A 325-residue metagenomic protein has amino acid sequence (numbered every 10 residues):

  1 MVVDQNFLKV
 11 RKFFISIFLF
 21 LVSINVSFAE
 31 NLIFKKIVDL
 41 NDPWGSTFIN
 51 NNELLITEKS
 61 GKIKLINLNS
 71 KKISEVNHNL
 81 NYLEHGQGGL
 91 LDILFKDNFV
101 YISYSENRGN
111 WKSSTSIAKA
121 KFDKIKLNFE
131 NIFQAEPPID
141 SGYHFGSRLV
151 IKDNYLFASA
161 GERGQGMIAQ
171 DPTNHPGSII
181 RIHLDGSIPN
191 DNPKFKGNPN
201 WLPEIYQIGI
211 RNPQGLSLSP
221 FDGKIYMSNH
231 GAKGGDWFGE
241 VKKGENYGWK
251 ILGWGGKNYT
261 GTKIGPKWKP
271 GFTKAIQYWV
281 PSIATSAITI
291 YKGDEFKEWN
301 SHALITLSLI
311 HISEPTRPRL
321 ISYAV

Functional and structural regions predicted by a protein language model:
M1-V10: N-terminal secretory signal peptides that target proteins for export/translocation
N6, T316-R319: Generic low-complexity segments that are intrinsically disordered, proline-rich and/or Lys/Arg-biased
R11-L19: Sec-dependent signal peptide recognition, specifically the positively charged N-region followed immediately by
K12-F13, P318-L320: Hydrophobic alpha-helical segments, especially transmembrane helices and their immediate juxtamembrane helical caps
L19-S27: Hydrophobic h-region of N-terminal signal peptides that target proteins for export in Gram-negative bacteria
F28-G166, G215-G231, P281-L309, S313 (+1 more regions): Acidic, Gly/Ser/Thr-rich repeat motifs that build Ca2+-stabilized beta-propeller blades
G88-L90, E162-S313, R317: Beta-propeller domain segments
I321-V325: Hydrophobic alpha-helical segments, chiefly the membrane-spanning helices and signal/signal-anchor peptides
